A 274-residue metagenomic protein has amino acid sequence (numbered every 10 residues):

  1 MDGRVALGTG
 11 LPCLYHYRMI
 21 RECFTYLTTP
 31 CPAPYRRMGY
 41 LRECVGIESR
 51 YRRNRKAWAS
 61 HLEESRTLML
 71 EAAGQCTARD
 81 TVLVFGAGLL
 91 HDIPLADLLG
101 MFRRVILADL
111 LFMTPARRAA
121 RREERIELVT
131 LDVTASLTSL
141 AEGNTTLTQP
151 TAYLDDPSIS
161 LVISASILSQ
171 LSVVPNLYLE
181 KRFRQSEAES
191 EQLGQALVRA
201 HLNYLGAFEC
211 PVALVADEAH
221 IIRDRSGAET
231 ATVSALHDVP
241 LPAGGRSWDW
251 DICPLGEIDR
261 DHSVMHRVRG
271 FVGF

Functional and structural regions predicted by a protein language model:
R21-C76: Class I SAM-dependent methyltransferase Rossmann-like catalytic core, especially the SAM/SAH-binding loop
R79-L90: Conserved class I S-adenosyl-L-methionine
L89-M101: Conserved SAM-binding loop of SAM-dependent methyltransferases across substrates and taxa, primarily the Class I
R122-D155: S-adenosyl-L-methionine
Q149-Y153, S160-E180: A short SAM/SAH-binding and catalytic strip from SAM-dependent methyltransferases
Q170-V198: Mobile active-site "lid"/loop adjacent to the S-adenosyl-L-methionine
P211-D217: Conserved beta-strand signature within the Rossmann-like core of class I S-adenosyl-L-methionine
D217-F274: Charged, low-complexity C-terminal accessory regions
